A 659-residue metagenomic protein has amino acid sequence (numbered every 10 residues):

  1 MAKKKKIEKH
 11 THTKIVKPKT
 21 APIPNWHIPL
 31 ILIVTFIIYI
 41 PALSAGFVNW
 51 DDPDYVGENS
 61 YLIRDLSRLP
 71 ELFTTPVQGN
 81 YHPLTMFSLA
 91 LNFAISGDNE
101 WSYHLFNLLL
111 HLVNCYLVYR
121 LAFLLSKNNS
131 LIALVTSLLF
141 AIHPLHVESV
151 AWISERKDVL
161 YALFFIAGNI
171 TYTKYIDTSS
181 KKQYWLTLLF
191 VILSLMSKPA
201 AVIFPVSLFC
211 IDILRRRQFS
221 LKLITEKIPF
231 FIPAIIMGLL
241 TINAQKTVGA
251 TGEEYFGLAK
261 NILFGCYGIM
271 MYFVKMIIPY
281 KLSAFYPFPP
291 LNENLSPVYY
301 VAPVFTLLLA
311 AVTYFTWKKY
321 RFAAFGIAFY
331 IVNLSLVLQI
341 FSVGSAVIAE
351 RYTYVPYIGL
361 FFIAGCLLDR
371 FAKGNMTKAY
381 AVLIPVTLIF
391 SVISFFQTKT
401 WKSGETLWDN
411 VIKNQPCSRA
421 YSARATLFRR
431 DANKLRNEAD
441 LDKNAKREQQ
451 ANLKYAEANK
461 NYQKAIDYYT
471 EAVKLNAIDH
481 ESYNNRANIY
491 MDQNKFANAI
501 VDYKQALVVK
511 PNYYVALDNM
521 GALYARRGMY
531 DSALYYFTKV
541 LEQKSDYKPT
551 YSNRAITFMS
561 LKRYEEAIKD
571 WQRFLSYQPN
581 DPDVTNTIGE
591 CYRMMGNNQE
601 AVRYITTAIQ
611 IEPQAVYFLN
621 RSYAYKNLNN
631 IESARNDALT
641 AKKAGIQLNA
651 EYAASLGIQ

Functional and structural regions predicted by a protein language model:
A2-D442, K464-D467, E471-E481, N485-N488 (+4 more regions): Polytopic membrane enzymes that build or remodel cell-surface glycoconjugates and lipids
N410-V411, E471-A472, Q505-A506, K539-V540 (+3 more regions): Canonical positions in the second alpha-helix
N414, L475, V509, Q543 (+3 more regions): Structural marker of alpha-solenoid helical repeat scaffolds
C417-S418, D479, Y513, Y547 (+3 more regions): Residue-level recognition of tetratricopeptide repeat
Y421-F428, L435, N461, Y468 (+12 more regions): TPR/Sel1-like alpha-solenoid repeat signature
Y623, N627-Q659: Terminal, low-structured helical/coil segments at or just beyond the last alpha-helical repeat
